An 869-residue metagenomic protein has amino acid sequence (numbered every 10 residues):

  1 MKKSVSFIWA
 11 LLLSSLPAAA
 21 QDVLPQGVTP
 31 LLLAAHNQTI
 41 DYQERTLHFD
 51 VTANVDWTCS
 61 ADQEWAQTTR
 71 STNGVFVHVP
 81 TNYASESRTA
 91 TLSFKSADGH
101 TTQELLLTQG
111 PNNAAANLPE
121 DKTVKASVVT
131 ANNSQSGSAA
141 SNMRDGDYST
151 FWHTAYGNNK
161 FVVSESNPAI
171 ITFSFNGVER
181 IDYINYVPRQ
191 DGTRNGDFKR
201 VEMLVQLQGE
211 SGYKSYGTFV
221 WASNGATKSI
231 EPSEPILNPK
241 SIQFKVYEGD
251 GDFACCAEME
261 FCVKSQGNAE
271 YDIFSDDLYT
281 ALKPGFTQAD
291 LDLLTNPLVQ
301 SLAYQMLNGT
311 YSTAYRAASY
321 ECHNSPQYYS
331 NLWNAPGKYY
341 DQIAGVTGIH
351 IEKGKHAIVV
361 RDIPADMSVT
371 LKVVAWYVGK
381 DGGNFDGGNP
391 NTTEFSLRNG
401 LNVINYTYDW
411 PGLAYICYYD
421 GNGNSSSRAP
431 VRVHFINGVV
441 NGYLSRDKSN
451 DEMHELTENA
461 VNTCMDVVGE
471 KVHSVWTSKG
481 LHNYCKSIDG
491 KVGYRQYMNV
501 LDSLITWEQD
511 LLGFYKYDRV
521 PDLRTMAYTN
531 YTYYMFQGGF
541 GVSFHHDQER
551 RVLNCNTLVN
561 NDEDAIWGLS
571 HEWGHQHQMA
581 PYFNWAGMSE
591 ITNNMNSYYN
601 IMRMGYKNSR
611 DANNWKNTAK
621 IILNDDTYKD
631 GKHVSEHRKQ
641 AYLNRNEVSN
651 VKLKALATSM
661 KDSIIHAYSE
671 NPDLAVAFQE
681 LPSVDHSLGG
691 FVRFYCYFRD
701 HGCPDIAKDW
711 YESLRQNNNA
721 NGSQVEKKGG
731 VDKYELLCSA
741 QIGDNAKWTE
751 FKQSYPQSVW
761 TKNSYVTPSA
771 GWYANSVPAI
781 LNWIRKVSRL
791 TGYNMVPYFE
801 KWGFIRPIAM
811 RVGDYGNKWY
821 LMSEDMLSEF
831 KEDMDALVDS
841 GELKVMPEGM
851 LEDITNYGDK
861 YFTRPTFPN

Functional and structural regions predicted by a protein language model:
V23, G27, D50-F76: Surface-exposed binding patches on compact interaction domains or structured appendages
E86-D98: A short beta-strand micro-motif common to beta-rich folds, especially ectodomain repeats
N112-N176, R189-G196, S265-A269: Disordered, acidic Ser/Thr/Pro-rich linker "stalks" and the adjacent N-terminal cap of the next globular domain
N167-P168, T193-Q266: Trp- and acidic/polar-enriched beta-sheet ligand-binding modules for extracellular glycan and matrix recognition
A269-G442: Beta-strand-enriched, solvent-exposed domains that form extended recognition/catalytic surfaces
A269-Y315, K747-N869: Beta/coil-rich, acidic/histidine-enriched accessory regions frequently appended to metallopeptidases
M453-L456, T463-Y697: Catalytic cores of extracellular degradative/oxidative enzymes
I622-R811: Active-site-proximal alpha-helical
